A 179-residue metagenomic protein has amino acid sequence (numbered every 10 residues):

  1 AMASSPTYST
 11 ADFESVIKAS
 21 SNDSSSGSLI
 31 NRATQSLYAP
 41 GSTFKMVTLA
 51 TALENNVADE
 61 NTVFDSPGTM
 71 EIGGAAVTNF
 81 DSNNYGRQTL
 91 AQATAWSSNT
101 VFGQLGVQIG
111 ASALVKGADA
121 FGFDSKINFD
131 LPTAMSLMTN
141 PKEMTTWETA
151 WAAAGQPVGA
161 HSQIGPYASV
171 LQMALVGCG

Functional and structural regions predicted by a protein language model:
A1-G41, V47-G179: Beta-lactam-recognizing serine transpeptidase/beta-lactamase-like catalytic domain environment
